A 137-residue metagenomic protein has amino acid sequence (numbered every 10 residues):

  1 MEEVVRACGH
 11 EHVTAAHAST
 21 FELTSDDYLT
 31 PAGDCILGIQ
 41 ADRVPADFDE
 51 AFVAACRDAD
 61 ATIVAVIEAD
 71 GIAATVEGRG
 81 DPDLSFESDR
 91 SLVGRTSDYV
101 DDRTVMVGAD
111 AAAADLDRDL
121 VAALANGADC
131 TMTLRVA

Functional and structural regions predicted by a protein language model:
M1-A32, F86, A137: Haloarchaeal acidic low-complexity proteome signature biased toward cell-envelope/secretome components but also
V4, S97, M132-L134: Terminal domain-initiation and capping elements
S19, G33-C35, A61-A65, R103-V105 (+1 more regions): Structural beta-strand/beta-sheet cores of well-ordered domains, especially the beta-sheet scaffolds that support
A32-A74: Short, well-structured hydrophobic secondary-structure segments
A41, A69, A109, L134-V136: Short, structured patches in soluble enzyme cores that scaffold and shape functional sites
V53-R57, V121-A128: Signal for well-folded cores of large energy- and translation-related assemblies
I72-V121: Short, solvent-exposed interaction modules
N126-A137: Charge-rich, low-complexity linker and terminal segments
